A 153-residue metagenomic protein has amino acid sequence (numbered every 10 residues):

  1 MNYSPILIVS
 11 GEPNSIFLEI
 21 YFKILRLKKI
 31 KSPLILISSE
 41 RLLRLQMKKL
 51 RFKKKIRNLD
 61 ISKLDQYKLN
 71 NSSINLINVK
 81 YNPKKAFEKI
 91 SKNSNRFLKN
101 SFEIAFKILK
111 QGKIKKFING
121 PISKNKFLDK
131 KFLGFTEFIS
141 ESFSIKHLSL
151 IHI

Functional and structural regions predicted by a protein language model:
M1-H152: Anion-binding alpha/beta catalytic cores of soluble intermediary-metabolism enzymes, centered on
